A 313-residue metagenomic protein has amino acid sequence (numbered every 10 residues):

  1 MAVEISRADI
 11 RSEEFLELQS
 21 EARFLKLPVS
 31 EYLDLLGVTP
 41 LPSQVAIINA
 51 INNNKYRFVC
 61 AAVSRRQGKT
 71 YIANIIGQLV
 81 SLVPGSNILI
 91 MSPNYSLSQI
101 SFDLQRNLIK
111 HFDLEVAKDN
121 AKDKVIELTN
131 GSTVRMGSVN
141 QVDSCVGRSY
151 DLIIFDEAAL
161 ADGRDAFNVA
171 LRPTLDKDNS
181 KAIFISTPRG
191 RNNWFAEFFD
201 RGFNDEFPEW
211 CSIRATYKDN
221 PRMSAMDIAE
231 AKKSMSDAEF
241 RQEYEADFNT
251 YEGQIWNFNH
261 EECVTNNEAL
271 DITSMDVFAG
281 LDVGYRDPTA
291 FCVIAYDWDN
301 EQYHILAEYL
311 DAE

Functional and structural regions predicted by a protein language model:
M1-F58: Pre-P-loop entry segment of helicase/translocase ATPase cores
K55-I76: Walker A/P-loop
S86-S98, A215: Conserved RecA-like ASCE P-loop NTPase motor core of nucleic-acid helicases/translocases
L97-D151: Inter-Walker segment of RecA-like/P-loop motor cores
N107, L152, L160-M235: ASCE P-loop NTPase helicase motor core
L128, T273, V293-E313: Nucleic-acid-processing active sites and adjacent nucleic-acid-binding tracks, predominantly divalent metal-dependent
I153-I154, G280: Walker B beta-strand of ABC/ABC-like P-loop ATPase nucleotide-binding domains, specifically the conserved hydrophobic
N220-L281, P288: ATPase catalytic-site recognition across NTP-hydrolyzing enzymes
